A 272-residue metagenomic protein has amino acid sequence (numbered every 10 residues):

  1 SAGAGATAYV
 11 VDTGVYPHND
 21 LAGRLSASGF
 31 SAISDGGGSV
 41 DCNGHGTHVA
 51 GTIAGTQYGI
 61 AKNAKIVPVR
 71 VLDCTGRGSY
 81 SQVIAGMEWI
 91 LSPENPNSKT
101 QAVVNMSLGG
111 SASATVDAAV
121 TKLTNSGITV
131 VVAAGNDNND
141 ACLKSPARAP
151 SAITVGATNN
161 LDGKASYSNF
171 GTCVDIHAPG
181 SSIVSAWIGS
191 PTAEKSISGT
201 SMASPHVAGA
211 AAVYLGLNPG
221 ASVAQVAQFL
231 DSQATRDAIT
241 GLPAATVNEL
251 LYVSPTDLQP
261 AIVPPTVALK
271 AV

Functional and structural regions predicted by a protein language model:
S1-S28, G36-Q82, N97-V103, T124-N125 (+7 more regions): Subtilisin-like serine protease catalytic core
D12, G135, G199: Active-site glycine-centered loops adjacent to acidic/histidine catalytic or metal-binding residues that shape
P17, S111-S113, D137-A141: Active-site environment of divalent metal-dependent phosphoester hydrolases
S34, N159, G180-H206, A238: The feature captures the short pre-catalytic strand/loop hairpin that immediately precedes and shapes the active-site
A64, P68, M87-S92, P96-K122 (+6 more regions): C-terminal subdomain of the subtilisin-like protease fold in secreted/lumenal serine endopeptidases
A119, C142-L143: Short beta-alpha junctions and helix-cap segments that line functional grooves
